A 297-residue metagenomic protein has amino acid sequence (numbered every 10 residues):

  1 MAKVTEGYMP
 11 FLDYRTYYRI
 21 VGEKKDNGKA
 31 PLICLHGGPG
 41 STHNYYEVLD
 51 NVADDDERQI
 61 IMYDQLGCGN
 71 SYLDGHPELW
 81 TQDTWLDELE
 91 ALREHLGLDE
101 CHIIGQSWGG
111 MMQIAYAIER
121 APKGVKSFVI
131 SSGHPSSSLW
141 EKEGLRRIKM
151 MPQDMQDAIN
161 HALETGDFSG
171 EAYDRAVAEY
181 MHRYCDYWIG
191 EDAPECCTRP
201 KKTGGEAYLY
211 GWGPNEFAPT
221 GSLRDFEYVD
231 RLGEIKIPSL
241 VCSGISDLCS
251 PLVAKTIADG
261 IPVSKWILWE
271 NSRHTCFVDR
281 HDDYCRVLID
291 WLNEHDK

Functional and structural regions predicted by a protein language model:
M1-R15: N-terminal cap/lid segment of alpha/beta-hydrolase-fold proteins
Y14-D74: Conserved HGGG/HGGXW glycine-rich cap/lid loop of the alpha/beta-hydrolase fold
I61-W108, E119: Active-site loop/oxyanion-hole signature of alpha/beta-hydrolase fold enzymes
E94-E100, P122, K236-I237, V263: Active-site acidic short loop of glycosyltransferases
D99-E143: Conserved hydrolase catalytic core segment
K149-I237, T256: Alpha/beta-hydrolase
S222-D225, V229-S272: Conserved loop-alpha-helix segment in the C-terminal half of the alpha/beta-hydrolase fold that carries the catalytic
V263-K297: Catalytic active-site module of serine/aspartate enzymes centered on a nucleophile-bearing elbow/loop
